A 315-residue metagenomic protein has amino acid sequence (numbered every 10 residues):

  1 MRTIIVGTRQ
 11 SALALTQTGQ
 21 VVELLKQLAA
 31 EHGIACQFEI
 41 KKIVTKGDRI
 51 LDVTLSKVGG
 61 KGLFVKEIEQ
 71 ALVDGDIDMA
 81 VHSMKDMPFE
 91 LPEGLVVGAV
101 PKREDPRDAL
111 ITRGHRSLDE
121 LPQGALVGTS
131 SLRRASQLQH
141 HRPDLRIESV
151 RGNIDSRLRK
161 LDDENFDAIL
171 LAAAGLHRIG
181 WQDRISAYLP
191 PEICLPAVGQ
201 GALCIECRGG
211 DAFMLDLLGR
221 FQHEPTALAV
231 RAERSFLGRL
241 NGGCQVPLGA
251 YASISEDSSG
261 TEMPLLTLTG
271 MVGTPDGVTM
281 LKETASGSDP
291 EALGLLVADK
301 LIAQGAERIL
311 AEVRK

Functional and structural regions predicted by a protein language model:
R2-V44, I50, K57, V65 (+1 more regions): Small-molecule-sensing regulatory modules
L51-D78: Short, structured active-site "lid" loops
I77-V81, D167-A168: Short, Asp-centered acidic motifs that coordinate Mg2+ and/or phosphate in catalytic or ligand-binding sites
M84-K85, E93-D144: A conserved helix-loop-strand patch within extracytoplasmic ligand-binding domains of the periplasmic binding
M84-M87, A174-L176: Short glycine-rich anion-binding loops that position phosphate/pyrophosphate groups of nucleotides and phosphorylated
E90, Q137, I179: Glycine/Thr-rich phosphate-binding loops of Rossmann-like dinucleotide-binding domains
